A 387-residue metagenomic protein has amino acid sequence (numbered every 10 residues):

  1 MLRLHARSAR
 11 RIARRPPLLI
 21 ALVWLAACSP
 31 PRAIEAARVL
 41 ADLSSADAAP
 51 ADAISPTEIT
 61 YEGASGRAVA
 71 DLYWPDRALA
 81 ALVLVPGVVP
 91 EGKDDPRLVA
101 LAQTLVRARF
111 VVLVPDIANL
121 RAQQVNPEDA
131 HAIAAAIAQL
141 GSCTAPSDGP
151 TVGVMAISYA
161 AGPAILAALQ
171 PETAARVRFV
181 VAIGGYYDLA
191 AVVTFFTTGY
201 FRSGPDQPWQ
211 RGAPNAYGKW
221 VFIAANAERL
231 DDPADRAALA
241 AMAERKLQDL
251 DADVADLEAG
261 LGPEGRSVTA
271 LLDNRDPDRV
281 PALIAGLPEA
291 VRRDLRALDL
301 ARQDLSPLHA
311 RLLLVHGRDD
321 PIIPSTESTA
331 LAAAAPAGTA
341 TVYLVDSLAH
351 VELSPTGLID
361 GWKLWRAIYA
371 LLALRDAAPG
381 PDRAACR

Functional and structural regions predicted by a protein language model:
P31-R77: N-terminal cap/lid segment of alpha/beta-hydrolase-fold proteins
L79, G87-Q124: Short substrate-entry loop that stabilizes the transition state in hydrolases
Q124-P146: Alpha/beta-hydrolase active-site loop
A145-S158: Alpha/beta-hydrolase fold nucleophile elbow
L166-P263: Alpha/beta-hydrolase-fold enzymes
T194, G260-L298, T329-A333, A337-R387: C-terminal catalytic histidine-bearing segment of alpha/beta-hydrolase fold enzymes
L308, L314-H316, D320: Short beta-strand/loop motif that positions the catalytic acidic residue of the alpha/beta-hydrolase fold
P321-E327: Conserved alpha/beta-hydrolase "acid-adjacent" motif
